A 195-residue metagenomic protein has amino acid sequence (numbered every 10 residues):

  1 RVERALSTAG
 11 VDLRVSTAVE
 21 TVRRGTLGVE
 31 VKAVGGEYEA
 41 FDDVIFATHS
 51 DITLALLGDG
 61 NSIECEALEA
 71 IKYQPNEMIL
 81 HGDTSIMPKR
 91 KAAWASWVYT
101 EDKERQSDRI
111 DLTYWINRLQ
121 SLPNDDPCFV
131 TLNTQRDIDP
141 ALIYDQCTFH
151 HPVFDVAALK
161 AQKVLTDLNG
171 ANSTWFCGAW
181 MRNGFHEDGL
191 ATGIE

Functional and structural regions predicted by a protein language model:
R1-V2, L56: Hydrophobic side chains in well-ordered alpha-helices of soluble proteins
V2-E3, V31-A33, D188: Structured catalytic cores of enzymes that bind and process phosphorylated ligands/cofactors
L6-E20: A conserved beta-strand/loop element that lines the FAD pocket in flavoprotein oxidoreductases
G10, F41-D42, A171-N172: Short, well-ordered alpha-helix to beta-strand connector turns
A18-P152: Mid-domain catalytic core of redox enzymes that form a hydrophobic substrate pocket/lid adjacent to a catalytic redox
A161-K163: Polybasic (Lys/Arg-rich)
L165-G184, G189-I194: Short FAD-binding loop at a beta-strand-to-alpha-helix junction that anchors the flavin cofactor in diverse
